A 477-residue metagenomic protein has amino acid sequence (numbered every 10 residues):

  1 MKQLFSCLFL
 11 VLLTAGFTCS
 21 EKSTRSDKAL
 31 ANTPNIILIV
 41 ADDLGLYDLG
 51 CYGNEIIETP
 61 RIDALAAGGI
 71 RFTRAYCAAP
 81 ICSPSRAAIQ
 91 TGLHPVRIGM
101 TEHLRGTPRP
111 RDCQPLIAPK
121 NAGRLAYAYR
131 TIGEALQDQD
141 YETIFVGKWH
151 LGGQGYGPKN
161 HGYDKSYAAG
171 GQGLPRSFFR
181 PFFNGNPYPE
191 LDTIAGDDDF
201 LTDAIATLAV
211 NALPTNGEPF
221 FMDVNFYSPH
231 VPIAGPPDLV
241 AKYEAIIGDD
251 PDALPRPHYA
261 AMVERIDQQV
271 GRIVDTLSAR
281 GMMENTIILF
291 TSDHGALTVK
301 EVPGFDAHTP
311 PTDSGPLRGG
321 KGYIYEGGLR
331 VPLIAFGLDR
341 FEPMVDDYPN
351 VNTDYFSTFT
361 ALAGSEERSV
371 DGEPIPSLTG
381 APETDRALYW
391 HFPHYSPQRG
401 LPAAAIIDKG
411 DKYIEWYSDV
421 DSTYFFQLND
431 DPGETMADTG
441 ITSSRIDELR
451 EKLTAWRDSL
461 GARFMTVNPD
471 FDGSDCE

Functional and structural regions predicted by a protein language model:
C7-G16: Bacterial N-terminal signal peptides
E21-K22, D27-P34, A41, L46 (+5 more regions): Long, internal low-complexity/basic segments
T33-I37, G68-T73, D138-I144, Y163-D164 (+4 more regions): Loop/turn elements at helix/coil->beta-strand transitions in domains of secreted/extracellular proteins
N54-E58, Y76-I81, L104, P119-R130 (+8 more regions): A short beta-strand-to-alpha-helix junction
E55-A87, G92-R97, E142-I144, D164-G170: Short, structured active-site-proximal loop/turn typified by the sulfatase FGly-forming signature C/S-X-P-X-R
E102-Y141, W149-M222, F226-P237, E244-A260: Formylglycine-dependent
K165, G170, A296-E326, R340-E342 (+2 more regions): C-terminal cap/loop subdomain of S1 sulfatases and analogous C-terminal strand-loop tails that border
N225-F226, E264-F305: Metal-dependent active-site segment of extracytoplasmic phospho-/sulfohydrolases and closely related
